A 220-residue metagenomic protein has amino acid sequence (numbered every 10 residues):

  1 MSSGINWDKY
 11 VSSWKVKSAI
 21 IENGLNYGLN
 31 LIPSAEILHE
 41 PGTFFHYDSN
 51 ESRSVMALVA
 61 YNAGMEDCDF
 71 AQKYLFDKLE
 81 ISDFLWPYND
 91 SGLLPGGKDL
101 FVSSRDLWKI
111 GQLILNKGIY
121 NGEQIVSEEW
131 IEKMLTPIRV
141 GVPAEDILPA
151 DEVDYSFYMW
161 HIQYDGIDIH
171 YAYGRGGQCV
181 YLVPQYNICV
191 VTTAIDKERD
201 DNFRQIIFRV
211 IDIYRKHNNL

Functional and structural regions predicted by a protein language model:
M1-I81, S104-N116: Active-site-adjacent helix/loop patches that line small-molecule binding or acyl-intermediate pockets
S12-K17, P87-P95: Short linear capping/connector segments at secondary-structure termini
L31-I32, M134, V210: A generic structural signal for nonpolar/aromatic side chains embedded in well-ordered alpha-helices
L38-Y47, L94-F101, A172-C179: Solvent-exposed loop and edge beta-strand segments that line ligand/cofactor-binding and catalytic clefts
I81-Y88, E132-V191: Active-site Gly/Thr loop motif
N89-V102, Y155-Y158: Carbohydrate-binding/catalytic loop surfaces
Y120-I138: A conserved catalytic-loop motif detector
A172-L220: Structured C-terminal helix/loop/strand segments within mature extracytoplasmic catalytic/sensor domains
